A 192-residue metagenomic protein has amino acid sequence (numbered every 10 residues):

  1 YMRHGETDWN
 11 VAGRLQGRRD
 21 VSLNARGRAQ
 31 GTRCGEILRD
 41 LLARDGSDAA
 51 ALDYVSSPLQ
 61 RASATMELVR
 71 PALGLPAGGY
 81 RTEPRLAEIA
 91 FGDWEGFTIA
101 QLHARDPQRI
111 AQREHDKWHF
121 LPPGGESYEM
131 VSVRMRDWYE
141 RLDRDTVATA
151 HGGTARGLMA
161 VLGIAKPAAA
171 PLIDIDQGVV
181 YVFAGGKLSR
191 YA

Functional and structural regions predicted by a protein language model:
Y1-H4, A148: Short, hydrophobic/glycine-enriched beta-strand segments
E6-L75, R105, E126: Active-site-proximal alpha-helix that buttresses catalytic centers in soluble enzyme cores
T7, T154-A155: Short active-site segment of divalent metal-dependent hydrolases/proteases that encodes the spacing between
S22, P71-R134, L172, A184 (+1 more regions): Phosphate-handling substructures
L52, R141-G153: Generic beta-sheet signal
L68, G157-V161: Active-site signature of alpha/beta-hydrolase-fold catalytic machinery across serine- and Asp/Cys-nucleophile hydrolases
R136-R144, V182-F183: Alpha-helix C-terminal capping segments
A165-Y191: Domain-level recognition of soluble alpha/beta enzyme cores, biased toward histidine phosphatases/phosphomutases
